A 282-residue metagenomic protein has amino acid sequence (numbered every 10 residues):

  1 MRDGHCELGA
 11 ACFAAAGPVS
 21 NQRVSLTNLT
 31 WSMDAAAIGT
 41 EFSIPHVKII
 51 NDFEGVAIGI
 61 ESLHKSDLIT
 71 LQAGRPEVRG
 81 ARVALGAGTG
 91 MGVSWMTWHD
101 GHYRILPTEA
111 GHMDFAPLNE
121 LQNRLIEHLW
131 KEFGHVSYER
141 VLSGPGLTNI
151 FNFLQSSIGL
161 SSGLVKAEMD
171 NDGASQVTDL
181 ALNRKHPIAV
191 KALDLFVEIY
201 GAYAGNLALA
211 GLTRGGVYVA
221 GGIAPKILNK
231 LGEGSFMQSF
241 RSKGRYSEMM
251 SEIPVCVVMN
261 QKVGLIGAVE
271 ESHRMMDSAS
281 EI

Functional and structural regions predicted by a protein language model:
M1-E7, W95, E120, R124-I282: ATP-binding/phosphotransfer module of carbohydrate and carboxylate kinases, centering on a glycine-rich
M1-I49, E54-D67, A84, P225-N229: Short beta-strand-loop/turn "lid" adjacent to the catalytic site in phosphate-handling enzymes
G4-H5, A73-R79, A84-A87, A210-G211 (+1 more regions): Solvent-exposed alpha-helices and their adjacent loops that cap or buttress functional pockets in soluble metabolic
C12-A15, A84-G86, G90, E109 (+4 more regions): Short glycine/serine/threonine-biased micro-segments
S20, H46-E77, A167-V197, A202: ATP-dependent carbohydrate kinase catalytic cores
S20, L106-A110, L129: Acidic/polar active-site rim loop that often engages polyanionic ligands
T27-S32, L63-L71, W98-L106, G234-S239: A glycine- and small-aliphatic-rich helix-loop capping segment at beta-alpha/alpha-beta transitions that lines
V78-N123: Hydrophobic alpha-helical segments and helix pairs
